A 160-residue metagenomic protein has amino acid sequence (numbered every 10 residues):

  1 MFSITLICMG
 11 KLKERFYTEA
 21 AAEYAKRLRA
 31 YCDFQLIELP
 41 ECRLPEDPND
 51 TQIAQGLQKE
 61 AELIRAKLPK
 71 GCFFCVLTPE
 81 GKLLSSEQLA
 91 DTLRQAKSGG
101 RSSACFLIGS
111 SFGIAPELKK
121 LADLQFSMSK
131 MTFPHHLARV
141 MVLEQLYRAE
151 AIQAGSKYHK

Functional and structural regions predicted by a protein language model:
M1-L28: N-terminal beta1-alpha1 ligand-phosphate binding loop
S3, S102-L107: Loop/turn-to-beta-strand initiation segments
L6, C75, G109, V142: Conserved RecA-like P-loop NTPase ATPase core
I7, Q35-I37: General small-molecule cofactor/ligand-binding pocket signal
L12, P79-K82, S110-G113: Short glycine-rich anion-binding loops that position phosphate/pyrophosphate groups of nucleotides and phosphorylated
C32, G71-C72, A122: Short, well-ordered alpha-helix to beta-strand connector turns
P40-S102: S-adenosyl-L-methionine/SAH cofactor-binding core of RNA-modifying enzymes
F112, P116-K160: Structured adenosyl-cofactor binding patch, chiefly the S-adenosyl-L-methionine
